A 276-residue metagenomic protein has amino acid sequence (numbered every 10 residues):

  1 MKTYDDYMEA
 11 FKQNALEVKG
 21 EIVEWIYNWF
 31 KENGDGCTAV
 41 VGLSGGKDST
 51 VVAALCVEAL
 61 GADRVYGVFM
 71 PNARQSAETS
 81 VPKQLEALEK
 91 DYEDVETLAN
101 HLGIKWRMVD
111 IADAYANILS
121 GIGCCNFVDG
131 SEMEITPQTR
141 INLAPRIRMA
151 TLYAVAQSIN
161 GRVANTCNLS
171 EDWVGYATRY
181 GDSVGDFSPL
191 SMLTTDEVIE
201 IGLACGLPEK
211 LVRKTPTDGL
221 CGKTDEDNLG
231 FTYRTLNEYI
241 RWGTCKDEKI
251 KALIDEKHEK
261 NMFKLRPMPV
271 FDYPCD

Functional and structural regions predicted by a protein language model:
M1-L43, K47, V51-L55, S183 (+1 more regions): Peripheral terminal appendages
M1-W173: ATP-dependent adenylation/nucleotidyltransferase module used to activate substrates
A59-R74, L193-E200, E238-I254: Short, surface-exposed, charge-dense and proline/glycine-enriched linear segments
V65, R107, K210-L211, F263: Secondary-structure boundary/capping residues
P71, P189, P208, P216 (+2 more regions): Proline-rich low-complexity regions
N100, I104, I135-R148, G161-T235: Catalytic subdomain that performs nucleotidyl-dependent activation
L102, G121-C125, Y180, C205 (+2 more regions): Alpha-helix boundary/capping residues
